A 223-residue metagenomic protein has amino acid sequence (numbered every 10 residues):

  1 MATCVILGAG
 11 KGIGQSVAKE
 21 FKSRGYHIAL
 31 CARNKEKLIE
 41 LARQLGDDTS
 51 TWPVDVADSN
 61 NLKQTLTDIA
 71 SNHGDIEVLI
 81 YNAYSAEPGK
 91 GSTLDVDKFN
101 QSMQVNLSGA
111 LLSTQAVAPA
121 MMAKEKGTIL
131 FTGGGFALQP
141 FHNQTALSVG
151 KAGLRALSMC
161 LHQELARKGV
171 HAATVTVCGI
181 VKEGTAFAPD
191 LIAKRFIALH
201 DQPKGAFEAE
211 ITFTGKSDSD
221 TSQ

Functional and structural regions predicted by a protein language model:
G10-K11: Conserved glycine-rich cofactor-binding loop
Y26-E40: Conserved glycine-rich Rossmann-like NAD(P)H-binding loop of the short-chain dehydrogenase/reductase
L45-N60: Rossmann-fold cofactor-recognition segment
T65, I80, S113-V117: Hydrophobic positions on the long internal alpha-helix of Rossmann-like NAD(P)-dependent oxidoreductase domains
S85, S92-L111, L154: Catalytic Tyr-X3-Lys loop
V105-A123: Amphipathic alpha-helical dimer-interface segment in Rossmann-like NAD(P)H-dependent oxidoreductases
T128-G153, A166, V181: Catalytic loop of short-chain dehydrogenase/reductase
R167-Q223: C-terminal helical subdomain
